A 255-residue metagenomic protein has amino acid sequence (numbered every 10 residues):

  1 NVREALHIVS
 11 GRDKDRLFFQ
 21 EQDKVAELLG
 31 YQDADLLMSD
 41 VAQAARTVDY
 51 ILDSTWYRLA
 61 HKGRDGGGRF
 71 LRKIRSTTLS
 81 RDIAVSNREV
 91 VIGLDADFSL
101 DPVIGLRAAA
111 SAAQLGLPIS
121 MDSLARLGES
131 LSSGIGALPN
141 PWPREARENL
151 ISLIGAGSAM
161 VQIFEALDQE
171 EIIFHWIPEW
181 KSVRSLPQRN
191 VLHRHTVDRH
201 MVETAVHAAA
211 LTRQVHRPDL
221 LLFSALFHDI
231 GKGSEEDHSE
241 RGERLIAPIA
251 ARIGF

Functional and structural regions predicted by a protein language model:
N1, I8-G11, E27, T196 (+1 more regions): Divalent metal-dependent catalytic cores for phosphoryl transfer on phosphate-bearing substrates
N1-V191: Non-catalytic interface/linker regions that flank or bridge core catalytic/transmembrane domains
I104-G105, H200, L222: Catalytic-loop motifs flanking and including active-site residues across diverse enzymes
S158-Q162, D168-Q169, D198, R217-L220 (+1 more regions): Short, well-ordered loop/turn elements at secondary-structure boundaries
L192-R199: Amphipathic alpha-helical
A208: Aromatic/basic-lined ligand-recognition segments that form π-stacking hydrophobic pockets flanked by Lys/Arg to engage
